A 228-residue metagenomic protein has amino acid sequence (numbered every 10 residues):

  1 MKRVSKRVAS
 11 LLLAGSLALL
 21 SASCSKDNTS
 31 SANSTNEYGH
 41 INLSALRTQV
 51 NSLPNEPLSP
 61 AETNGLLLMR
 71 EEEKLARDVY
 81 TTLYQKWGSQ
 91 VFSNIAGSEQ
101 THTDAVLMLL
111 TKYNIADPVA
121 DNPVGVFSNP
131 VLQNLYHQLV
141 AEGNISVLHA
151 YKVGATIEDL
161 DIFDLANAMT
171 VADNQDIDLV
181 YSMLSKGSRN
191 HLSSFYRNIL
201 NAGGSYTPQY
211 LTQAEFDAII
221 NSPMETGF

Functional and structural regions predicted by a protein language model:
R3-S52: Bacterial Sec-dependent N-terminal signal peptides
A32-F228: All-alpha RGS (Regulator of G-protein Signaling) helical domain and cognate RGS-like helical scaffolds
